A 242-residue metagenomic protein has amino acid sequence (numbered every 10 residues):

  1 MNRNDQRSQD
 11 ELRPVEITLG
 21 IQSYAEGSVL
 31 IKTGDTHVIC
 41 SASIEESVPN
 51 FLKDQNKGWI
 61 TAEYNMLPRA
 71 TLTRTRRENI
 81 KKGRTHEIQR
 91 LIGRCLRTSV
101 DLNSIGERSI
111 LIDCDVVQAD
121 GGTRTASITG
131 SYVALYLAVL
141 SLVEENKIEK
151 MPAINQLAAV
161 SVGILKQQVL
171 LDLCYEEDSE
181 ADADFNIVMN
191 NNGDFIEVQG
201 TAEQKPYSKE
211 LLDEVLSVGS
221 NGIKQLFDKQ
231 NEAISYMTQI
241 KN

Functional and structural regions predicted by a protein language model:
M1-N242: Polyanion-binding surfaces on beta-sheet-dominated domains and ring/shell assemblies
